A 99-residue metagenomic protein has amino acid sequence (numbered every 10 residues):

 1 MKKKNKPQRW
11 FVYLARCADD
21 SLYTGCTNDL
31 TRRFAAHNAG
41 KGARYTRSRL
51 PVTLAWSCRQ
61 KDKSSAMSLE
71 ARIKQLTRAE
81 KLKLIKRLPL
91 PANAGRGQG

Functional and structural regions predicted by a protein language model:
M1-Q60, S64-K74, R78-K81, L88-G99: GIY-YIG nuclease catalytic motif and its immediate N-terminal context
